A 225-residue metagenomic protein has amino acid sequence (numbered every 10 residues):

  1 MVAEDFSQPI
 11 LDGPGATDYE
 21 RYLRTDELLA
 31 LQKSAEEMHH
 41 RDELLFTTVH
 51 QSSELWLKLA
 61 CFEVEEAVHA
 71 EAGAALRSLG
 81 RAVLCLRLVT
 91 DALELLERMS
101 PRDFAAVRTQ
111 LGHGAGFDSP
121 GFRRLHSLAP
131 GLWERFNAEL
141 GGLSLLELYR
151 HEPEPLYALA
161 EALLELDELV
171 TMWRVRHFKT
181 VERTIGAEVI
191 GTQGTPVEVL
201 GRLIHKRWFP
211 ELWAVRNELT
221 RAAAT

Functional and structural regions predicted by a protein language model:
M1-T225: Surface-exposed peri-terminal alpha-helical interaction modules
